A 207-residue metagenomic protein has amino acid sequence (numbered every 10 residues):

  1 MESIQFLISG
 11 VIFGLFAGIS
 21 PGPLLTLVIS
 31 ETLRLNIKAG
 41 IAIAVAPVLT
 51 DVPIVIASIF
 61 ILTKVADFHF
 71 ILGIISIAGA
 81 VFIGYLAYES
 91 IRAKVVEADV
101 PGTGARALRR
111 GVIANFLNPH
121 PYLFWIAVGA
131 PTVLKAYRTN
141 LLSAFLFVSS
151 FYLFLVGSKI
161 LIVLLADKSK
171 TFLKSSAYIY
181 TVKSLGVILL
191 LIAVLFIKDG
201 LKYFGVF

Functional and structural regions predicted by a protein language model:
E2-G73, A127-L146: Juxtamembrane transmembrane-helix termini in multi-pass membrane transport proteins
S3, L33-I37, I41, V100-G104 (+6 more regions): Juxtamembrane loop-helix boundary motifs flanking transmembrane segments in multi-pass membrane proteins
G10, G14, A107, G111 (+1 more regions): Helical-face signature of the major facilitator-like transporter fold
V11, L15, I19, V52 (+5 more regions): Hydrophobic/aromatic residues within the transmembrane alpha-helices of Major Facilitator Superfamily
L24-V28, A87, W125-G129, S149 (+2 more regions): Hydrophobic/aromatic residues in alpha-helical transmembrane segments
I37-R110, L165: Membrane helix-loop-helix hairpins that form the core translocation module of multi-pass transporters
D67-V95, F151-S158, I162, K170-F207: Selective transmembrane alpha-helices of multi-pass membrane proteins
G111-V128: Selected transmembrane alpha-helices and immediately adjacent juxtamembrane segments of polytopic inner-membrane
